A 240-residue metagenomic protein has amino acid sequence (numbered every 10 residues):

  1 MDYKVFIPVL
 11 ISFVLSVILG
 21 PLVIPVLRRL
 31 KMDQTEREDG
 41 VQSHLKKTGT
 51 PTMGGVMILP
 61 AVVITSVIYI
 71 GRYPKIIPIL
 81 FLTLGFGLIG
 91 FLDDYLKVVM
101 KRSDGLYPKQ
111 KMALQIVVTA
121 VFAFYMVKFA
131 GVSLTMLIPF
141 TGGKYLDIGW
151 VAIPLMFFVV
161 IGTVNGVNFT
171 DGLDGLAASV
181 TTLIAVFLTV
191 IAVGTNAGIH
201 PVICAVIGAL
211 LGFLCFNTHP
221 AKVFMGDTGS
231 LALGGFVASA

Functional and structural regions predicted by a protein language model:
M1-A240: "…together with the soluble PPM/PP2C metallo-phosphatase catalytic core" -> "…together with the soluble PPM/PP2C
